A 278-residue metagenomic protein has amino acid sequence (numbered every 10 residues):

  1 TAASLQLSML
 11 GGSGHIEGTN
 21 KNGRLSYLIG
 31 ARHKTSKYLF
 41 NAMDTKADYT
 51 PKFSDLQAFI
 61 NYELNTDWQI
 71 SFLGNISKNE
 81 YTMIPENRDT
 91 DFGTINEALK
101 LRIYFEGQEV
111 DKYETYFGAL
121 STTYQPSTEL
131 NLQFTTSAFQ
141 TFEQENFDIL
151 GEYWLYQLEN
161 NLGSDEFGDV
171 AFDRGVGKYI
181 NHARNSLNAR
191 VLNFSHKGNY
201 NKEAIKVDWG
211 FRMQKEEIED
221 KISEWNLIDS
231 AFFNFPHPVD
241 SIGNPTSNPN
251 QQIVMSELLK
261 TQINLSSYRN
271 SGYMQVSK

Functional and structural regions predicted by a protein language model:
T1, K34-A42, G93-I103, G168-Y179 (+1 more regions): Flexible, solvent-exposed coil segments and beta strand-coil junctions, predominantly the extracellular/periplasmic
A2-Q6: Short catalytic-loop micro-motif centered on adjacent basic/acidic residues
S8-H33, K46-P85, V110-L132: Transmembrane beta-barrel wall of Gram-negative outer-membrane proteins
H15-E17, S26, L39-N41, T82-I84 (+3 more regions): Short acidic, gly/pro-rich beta-turn/loop elements at beta-sheet edges and active-site/ligand-binding grooves
G30-R32, S54, N96-E97, Q157-N161 (+1 more regions): Short alpha-helical linear motifs
R32, F92-E97, T135-E143: Short, highly charged low-complexity linear segments
E63, D67-K78, Q108-K278: Face-selective signature of the C-terminal outer-membrane beta-barrel domain
E86-T94, G151, N226: Short, flexible, mixed-charge acidic loops at enzyme active sites
